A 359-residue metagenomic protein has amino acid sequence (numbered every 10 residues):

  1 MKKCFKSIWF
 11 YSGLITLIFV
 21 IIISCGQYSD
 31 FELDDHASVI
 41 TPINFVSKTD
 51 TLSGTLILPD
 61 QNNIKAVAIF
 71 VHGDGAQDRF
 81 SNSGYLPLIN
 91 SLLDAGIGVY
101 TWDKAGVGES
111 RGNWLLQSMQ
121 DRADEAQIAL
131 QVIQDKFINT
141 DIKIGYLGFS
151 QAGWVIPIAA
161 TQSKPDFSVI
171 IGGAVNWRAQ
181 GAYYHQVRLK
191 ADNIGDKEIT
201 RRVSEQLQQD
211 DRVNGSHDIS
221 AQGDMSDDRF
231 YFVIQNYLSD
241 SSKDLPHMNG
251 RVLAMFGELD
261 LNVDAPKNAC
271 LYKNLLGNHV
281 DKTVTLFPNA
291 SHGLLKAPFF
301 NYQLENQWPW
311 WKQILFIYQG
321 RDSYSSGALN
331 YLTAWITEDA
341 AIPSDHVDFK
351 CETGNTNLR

Functional and structural regions predicted by a protein language model:
Y28-N62: N-terminal cap/lid segment of alpha/beta-hydrolase-fold proteins
I64-G73: Short beta-strand element of the alpha/beta-hydrolase
Q77-L88, K104, P266: The serine-hydrolase catalytic nucleophile loop
I89-E109: Conserved alpha/beta-hydrolase
L116-F137: Alpha/beta-hydrolase active-site loop
I171-D244: Accessory cap/linker subdomain of secreted extracellular hydrolases
M248, A254-F256: Short beta-strand/loop motif that positions the catalytic acidic residue of the alpha/beta-hydrolase fold
G250, L261-L275, F299: Short alpha-helix in the alpha/beta-hydrolase fold that links the catalytic acid
